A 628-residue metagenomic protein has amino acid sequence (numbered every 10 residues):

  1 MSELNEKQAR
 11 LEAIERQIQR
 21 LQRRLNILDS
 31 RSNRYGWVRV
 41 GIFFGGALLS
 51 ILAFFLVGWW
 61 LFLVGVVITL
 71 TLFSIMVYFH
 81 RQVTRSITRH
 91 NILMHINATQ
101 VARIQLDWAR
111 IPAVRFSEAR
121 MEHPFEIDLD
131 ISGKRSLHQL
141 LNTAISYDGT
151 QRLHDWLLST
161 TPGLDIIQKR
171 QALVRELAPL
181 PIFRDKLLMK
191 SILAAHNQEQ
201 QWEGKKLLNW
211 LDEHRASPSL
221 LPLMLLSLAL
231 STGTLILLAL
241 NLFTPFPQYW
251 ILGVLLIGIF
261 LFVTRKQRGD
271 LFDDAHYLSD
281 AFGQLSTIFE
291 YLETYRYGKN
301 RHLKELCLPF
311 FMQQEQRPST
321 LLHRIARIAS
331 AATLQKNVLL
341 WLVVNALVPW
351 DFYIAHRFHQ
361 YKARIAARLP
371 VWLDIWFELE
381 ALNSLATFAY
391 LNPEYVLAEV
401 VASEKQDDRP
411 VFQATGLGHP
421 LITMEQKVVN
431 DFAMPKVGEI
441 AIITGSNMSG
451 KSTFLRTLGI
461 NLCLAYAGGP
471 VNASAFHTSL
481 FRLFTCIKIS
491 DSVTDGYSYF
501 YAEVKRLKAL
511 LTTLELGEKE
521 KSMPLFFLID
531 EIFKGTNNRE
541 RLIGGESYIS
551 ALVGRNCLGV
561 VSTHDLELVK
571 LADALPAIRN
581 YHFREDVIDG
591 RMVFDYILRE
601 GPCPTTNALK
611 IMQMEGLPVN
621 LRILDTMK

Functional and structural regions predicted by a protein language model:
M1-S446, T453-L483, K505-R506: Alpha-helical coupling/stalk and coiled-coil linker elements that connect catalytic or binding modules and transmit
V77, F260-V263, L385-K628: ATPase nucleotide-binding head domains, primarily ABC-like/P-loop NTPase cores
